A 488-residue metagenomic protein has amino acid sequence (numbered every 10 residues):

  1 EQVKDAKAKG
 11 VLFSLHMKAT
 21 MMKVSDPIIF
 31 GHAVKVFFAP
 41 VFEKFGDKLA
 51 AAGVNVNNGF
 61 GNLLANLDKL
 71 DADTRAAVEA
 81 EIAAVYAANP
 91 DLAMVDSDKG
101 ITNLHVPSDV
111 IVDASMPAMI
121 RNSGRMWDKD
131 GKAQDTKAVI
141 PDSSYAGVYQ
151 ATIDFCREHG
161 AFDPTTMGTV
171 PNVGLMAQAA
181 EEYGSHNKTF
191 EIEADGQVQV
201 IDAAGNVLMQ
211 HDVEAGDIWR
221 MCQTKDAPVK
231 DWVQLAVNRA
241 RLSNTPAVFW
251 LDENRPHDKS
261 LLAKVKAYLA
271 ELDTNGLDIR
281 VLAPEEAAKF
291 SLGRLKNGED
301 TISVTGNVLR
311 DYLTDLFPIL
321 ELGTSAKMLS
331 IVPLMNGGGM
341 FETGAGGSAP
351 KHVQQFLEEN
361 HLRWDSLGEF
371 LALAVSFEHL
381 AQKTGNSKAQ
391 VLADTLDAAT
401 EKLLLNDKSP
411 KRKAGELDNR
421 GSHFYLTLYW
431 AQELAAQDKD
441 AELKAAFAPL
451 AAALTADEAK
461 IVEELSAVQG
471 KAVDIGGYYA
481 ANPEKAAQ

Functional and structural regions predicted by a protein language model:
E1-G31, E43, D47-A263, Y268-F290 (+4 more regions): Extended, well-ordered protein cores
A381-T384, L434-D438, L465-V468: Secondary-structure edge/capping motif, primarily at the C-terminal ends of alpha-helices and the immediately following
K444-A452: Short, charged, amphipathic alpha-helical segments
V462-Y479: A glycine-biased, small/acidic residue-tolerant capping/turn segment at secondary-structure junctions
A481-Q488: C-terminal accessory extensions/subdomains outside the catalytic/core fold
